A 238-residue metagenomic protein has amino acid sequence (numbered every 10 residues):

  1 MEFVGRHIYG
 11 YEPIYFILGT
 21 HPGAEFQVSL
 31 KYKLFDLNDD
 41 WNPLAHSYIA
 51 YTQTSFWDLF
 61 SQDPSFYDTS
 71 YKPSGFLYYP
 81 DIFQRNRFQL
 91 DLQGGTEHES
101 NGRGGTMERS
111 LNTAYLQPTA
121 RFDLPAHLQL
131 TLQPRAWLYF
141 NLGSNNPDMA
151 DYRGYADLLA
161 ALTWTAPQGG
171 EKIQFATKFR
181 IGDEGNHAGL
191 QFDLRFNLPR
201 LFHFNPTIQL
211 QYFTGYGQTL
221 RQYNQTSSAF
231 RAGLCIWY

Functional and structural regions predicted by a protein language model:
M1-P22: Basic/polar, acidic-poor N-terminal "presequence/leader" segments that form or can form short amphipathic helices
F3-G10, L37-H187, Q209-Y216, Y223-S227: Outer-membrane pore/translocation modules
F16-Q27, L44-S47: Eukaryote-specific, low-hydrophobicity, charge-rich regions
P22-D39: N-terminal low-complexity, intrinsically disordered segments
P167-Q168, L198-F202: Short, aromatic- and cysteine-enriched interfacial helices/patches that mediate contacts at lipid membranes
L190, F202-I208, F230: A short pocket-lining beta-strand/turn micro-motif at the edge of beta-sheets
S227-Y238: Outer-membrane beta-barrel "beta-signal"
